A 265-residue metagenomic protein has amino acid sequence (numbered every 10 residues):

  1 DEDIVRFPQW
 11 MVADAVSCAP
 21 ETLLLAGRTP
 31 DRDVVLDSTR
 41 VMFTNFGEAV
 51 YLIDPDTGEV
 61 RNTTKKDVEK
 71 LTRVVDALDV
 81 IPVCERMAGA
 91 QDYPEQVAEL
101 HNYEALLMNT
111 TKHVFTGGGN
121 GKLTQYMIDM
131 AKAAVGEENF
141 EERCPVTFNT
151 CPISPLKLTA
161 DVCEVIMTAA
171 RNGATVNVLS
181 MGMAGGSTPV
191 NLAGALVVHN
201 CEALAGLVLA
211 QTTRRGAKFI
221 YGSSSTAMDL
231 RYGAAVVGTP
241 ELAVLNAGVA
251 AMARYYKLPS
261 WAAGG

Functional and structural regions predicted by a protein language model:
D1-G58: Glycine-rich, N-terminal phosphate-binding loop and its surrounding beta-alpha-beta segment
T63-G265: Helix-rich catalytic cores of soluble enzyme domains
